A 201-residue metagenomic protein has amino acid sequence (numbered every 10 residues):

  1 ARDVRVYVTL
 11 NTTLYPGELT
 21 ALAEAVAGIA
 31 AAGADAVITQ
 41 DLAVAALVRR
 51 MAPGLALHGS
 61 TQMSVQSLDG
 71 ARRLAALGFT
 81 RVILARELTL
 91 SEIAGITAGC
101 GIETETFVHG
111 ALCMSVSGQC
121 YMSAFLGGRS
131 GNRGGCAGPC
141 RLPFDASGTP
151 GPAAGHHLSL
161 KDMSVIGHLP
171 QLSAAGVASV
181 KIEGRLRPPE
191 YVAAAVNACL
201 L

Functional and structural regions predicted by a protein language model:
A1-V65, L84, E92-S179, L186-L201: Active-site pocket-lining/capping segments in soluble small-molecule metabolic enzymes
